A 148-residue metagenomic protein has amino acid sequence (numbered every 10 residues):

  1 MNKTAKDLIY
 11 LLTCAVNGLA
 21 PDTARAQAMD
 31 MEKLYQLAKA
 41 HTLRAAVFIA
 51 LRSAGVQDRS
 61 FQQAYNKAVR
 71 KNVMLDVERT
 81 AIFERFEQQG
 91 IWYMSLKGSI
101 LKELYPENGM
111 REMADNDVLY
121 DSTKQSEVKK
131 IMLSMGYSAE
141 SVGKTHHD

Functional and structural regions predicted by a protein language model:
N2-K97: Helical scaffold of the NTase/Pol beta-like nucleotidyltransferase catalytic core
A46, Y105-P106: A short acidic (Asp/Glu
D58-R59, P106-G109, D148: Short secondary-structure transition/capping segments
A81, L133-D148: Conserved catalytic core of two-metal-ion nucleotidyltransferases
Q88, S122-Q125, K130-S138: Secondary-structure boundary elements
S99-E103: Active-site and donor-binding regions of nucleotide-sugar-utilizing enzymes
P106-V128: Catalytic metal-binding acidic patch
